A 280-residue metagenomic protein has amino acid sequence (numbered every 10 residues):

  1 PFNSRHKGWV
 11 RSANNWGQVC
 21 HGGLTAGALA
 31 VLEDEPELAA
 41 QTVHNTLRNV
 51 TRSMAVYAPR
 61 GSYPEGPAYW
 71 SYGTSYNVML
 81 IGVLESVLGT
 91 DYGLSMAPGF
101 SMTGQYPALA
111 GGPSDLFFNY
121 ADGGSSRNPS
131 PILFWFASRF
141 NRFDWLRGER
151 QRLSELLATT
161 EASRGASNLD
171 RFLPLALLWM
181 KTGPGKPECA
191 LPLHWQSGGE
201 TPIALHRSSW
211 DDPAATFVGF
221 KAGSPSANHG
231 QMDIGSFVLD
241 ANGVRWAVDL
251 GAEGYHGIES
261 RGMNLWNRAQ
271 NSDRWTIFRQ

Functional and structural regions predicted by a protein language model:
P1-K7, A30-V56, I132-N168, G198-I203 (+1 more regions): Extended glycan-interaction surfaces of carbohydrate-active proteins
P1-L116, G123-G124: Aromatic-lined, polymer-binding surfaces characteristic of secreted/periplasmic polysaccharide-degrading enzymes
C20-P36, T74-D91, F134-F140, D144 (+4 more regions): Well-ordered alpha-helical scaffold segments within catalytic/enzyme domains
L24, T46, S53, P107 (+5 more regions): Generic structural hydrophobic/aromatic packing signal, biased to beta-strands
D91-R171: C-terminal, helix-dominated tail/subdomain
L156-Q280: Catalytic and substrate-binding regions of extracellular carbohydrate-active enzymes, especially polysaccharide lyases
